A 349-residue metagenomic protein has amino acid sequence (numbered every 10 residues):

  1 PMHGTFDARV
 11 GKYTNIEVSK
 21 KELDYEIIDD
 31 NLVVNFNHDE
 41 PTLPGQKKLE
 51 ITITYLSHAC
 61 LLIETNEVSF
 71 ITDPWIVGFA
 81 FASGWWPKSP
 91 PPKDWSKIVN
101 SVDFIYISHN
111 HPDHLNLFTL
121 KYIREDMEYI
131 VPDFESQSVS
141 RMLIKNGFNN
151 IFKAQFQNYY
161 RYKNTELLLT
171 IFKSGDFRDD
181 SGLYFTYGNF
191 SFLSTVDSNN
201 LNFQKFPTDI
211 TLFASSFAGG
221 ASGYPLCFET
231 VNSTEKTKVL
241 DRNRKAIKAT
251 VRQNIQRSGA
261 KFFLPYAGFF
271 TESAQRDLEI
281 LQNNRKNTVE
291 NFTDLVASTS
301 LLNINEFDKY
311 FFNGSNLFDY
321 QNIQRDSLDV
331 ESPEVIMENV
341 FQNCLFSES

Functional and structural regions predicted by a protein language model:
P1-I71, W75-A80, G84-P92: Zn-dependent metallo-beta-lactamase
P1-K12, F134, F203-A297: Cap/insert and terminal regions of metallo-dependent hydrolase folds
M2, P91-Y160: Active-site HxH/HxHxD metal-binding segment of metal-dependent hydrolases
M2-K20, Y25, V34, L281-S349: C-terminal regulatory/interaction regions
S19-K48, P132-F190: Metallo-beta-lactamase
G45, N66-N110, L117-F118, Y122 (+1 more regions): Pre-active-site segment of Zn-dependent metallo-hydrolases
L56-N66, Y160-S216: Catalytic core of the metallo-beta-lactamase
I71-D73, S101-L115, I130-F134, L193-S198 (+5 more regions): Active-site neighborhood of phospho(di)ester-bond hydrolases with catalytic His/Asp-centered motifs
